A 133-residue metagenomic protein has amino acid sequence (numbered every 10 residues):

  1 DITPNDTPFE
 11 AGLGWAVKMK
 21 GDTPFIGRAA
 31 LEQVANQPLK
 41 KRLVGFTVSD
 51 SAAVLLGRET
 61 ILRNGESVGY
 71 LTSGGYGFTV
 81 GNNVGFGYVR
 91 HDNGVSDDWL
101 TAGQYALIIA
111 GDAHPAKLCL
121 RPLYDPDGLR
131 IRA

Functional and structural regions predicted by a protein language model:
D1-A133: Conserved, structured C-terminal
